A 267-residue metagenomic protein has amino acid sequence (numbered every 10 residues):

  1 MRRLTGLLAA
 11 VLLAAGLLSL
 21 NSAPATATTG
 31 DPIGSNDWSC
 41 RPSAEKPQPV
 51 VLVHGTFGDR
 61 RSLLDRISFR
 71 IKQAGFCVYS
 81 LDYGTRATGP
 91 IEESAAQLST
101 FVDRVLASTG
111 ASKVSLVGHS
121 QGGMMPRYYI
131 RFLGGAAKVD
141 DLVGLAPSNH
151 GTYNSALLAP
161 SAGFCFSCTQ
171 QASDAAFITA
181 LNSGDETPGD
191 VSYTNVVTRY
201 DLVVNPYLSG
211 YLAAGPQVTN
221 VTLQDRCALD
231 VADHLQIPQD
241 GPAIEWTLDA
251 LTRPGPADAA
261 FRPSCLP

Functional and structural regions predicted by a protein language model:
M1-A27: Secretory targeting and sorting signals
A25-E45, L52-V53, P160, Q239-P242 (+1 more regions): Composition-driven, intrinsically disordered low-complexity tracts enriched in small residues
T28-K113: Active-site catalytic motif of lipid deacylating hydrolases and related acyltransferases
S39-R41, F164-T169, R226-A228, S264-L266: Sequence contexts marking disulfide-bonded cysteines in secreted/extracellular proteins
V50-H54, V78-L81, E92-T187: Serine-dependent carboxylesterase/thioesterase catalytic core of lipase-like alpha/beta-hydrolase/SGNH enzymes
R60-L64, A87-A95, H119, Q170-D174 (+1 more regions): Solvent-exposed, acidic/flexible segments
F69, Q73, R131-F132, D249: Short, well-ordered alpha-helices that flank and scaffold nucleotide-derived cofactor binding pockets
G189-P267: C-terminal catalytic-base region of ester-bond hydrolases, centering on the histidine of the charge-relay
